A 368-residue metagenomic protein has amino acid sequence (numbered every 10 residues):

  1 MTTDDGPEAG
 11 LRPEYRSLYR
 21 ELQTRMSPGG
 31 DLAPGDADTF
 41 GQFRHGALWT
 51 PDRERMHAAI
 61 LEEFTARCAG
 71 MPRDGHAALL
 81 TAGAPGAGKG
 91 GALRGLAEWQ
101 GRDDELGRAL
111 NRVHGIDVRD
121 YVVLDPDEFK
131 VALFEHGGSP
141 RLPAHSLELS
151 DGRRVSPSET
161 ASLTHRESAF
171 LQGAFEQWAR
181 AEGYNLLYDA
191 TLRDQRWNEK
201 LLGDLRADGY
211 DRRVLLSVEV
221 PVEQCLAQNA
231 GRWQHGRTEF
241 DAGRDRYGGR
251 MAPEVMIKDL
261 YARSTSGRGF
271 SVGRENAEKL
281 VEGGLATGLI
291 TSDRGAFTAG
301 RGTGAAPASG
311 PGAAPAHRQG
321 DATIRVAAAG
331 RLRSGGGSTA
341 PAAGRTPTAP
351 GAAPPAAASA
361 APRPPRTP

Functional and structural regions predicted by a protein language model:
T2-T3, L332-P368: Non-Sec secretion/translocation targeting segments of pathogen effectors
G35-P72: N-terminal pre-Walker A segment at the start of P-loop NTPase domains
G86: Walker A (P-loop) phosphate-binding loop of P-loop NTPases
K89: Conserved lysine of the Walker
A92, L96: Hydrophobic positions on the alpha1 helix immediately C-terminal to the Walker A/P-loop
H114-L202: Conserved nucleotide-sensing/catalytic segment adjacent to the nucleotide-binding pocket in NTP-handling enzymes
R193, D208-N229: Conserved phosphate-donor/acceptor-positioning beta-strand/loop module used by diverse small-molecule
Q224-R331, G335: Conserved GTP-binding G-domain of TRAFAC-class P-loop NTPases and closely related GTPase folds
